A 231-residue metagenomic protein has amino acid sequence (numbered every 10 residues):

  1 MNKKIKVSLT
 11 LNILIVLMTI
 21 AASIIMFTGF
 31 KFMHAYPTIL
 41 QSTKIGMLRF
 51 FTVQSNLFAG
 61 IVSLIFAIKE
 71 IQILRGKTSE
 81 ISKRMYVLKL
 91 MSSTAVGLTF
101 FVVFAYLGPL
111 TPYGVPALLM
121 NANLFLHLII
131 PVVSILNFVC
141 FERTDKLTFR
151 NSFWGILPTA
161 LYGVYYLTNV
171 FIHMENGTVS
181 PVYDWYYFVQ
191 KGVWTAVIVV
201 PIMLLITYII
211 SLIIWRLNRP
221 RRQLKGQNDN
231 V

Functional and structural regions predicted by a protein language model:
M1-I15: N-terminal membrane topogenic signal
V16-A35: Alpha-helical transmembrane segments of multi-pass membrane proteins
S42-R49, M85, Y113-F125, F149-S152: Non-cytosolic membrane-interface motifs at loop->transmembrane helix junctions
R49, F171-L217: Membrane-interface transmembrane-helix boundary segments in multi-pass integral membrane proteins
N56, V62-K69, Y86-L110: Short, contiguous, well-structured surface segments enriched in hydrophobic/aromatic residues
I73-L88, E142-R150: Membrane-interface helix-boundary motifs at transmembrane edges
V96, S152-T168: Hydrophobic alpha-helical membrane-insertion segments
I129-T148: Alpha-helical transmembrane segments in multipass membrane proteins, preferentially the mid-helix core
